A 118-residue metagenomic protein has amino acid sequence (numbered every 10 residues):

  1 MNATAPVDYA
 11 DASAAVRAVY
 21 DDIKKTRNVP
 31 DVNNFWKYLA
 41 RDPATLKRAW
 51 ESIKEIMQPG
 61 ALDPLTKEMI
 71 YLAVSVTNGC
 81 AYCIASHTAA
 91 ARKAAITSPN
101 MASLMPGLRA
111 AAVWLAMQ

Functional and structural regions predicted by a protein language model:
M1-Q118: Hydrophobic alpha-helical segments
